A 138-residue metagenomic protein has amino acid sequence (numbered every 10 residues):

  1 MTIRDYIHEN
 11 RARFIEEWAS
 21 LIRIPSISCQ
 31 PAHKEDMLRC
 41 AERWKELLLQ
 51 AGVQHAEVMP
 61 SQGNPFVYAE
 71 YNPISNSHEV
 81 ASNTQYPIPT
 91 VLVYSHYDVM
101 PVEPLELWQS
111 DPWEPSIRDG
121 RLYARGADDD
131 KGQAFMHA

Functional and structural regions predicted by a protein language model:
T2-D129, A134: Acidic/His- and Gly-rich active-site-bordering loop/insert found across diverse amide/peptide-bond hydrolases
